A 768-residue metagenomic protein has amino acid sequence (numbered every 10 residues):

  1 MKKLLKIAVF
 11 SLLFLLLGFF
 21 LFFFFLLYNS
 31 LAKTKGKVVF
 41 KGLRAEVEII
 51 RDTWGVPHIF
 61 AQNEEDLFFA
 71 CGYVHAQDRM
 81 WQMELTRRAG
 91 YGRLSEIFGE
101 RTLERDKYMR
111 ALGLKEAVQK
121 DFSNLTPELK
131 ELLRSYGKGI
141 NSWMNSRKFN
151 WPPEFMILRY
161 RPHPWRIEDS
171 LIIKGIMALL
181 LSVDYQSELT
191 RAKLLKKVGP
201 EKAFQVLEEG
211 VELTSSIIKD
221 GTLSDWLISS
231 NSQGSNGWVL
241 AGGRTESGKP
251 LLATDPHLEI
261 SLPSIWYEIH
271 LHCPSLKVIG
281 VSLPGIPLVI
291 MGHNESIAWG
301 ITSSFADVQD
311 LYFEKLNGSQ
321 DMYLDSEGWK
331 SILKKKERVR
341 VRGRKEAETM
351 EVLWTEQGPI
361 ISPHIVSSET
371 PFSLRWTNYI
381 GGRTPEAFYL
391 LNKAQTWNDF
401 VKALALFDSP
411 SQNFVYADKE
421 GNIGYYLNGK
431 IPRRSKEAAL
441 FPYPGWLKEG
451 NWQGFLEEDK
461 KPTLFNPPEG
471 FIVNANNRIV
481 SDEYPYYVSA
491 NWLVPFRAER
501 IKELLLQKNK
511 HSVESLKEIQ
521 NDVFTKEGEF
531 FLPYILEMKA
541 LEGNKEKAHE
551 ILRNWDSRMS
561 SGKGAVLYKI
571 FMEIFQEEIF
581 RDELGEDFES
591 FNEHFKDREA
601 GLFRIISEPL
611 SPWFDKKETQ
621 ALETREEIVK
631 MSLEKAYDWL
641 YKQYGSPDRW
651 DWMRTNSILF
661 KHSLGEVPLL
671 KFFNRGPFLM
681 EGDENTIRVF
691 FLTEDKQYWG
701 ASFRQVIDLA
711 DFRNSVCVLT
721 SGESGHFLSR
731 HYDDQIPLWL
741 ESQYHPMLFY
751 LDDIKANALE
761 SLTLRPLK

Functional and structural regions predicted by a protein language model:
M1-L17: N-terminal Sec-pathway targeting helices
F23-L262, G280, L288: Substrate-recognition/specificity elements adjacent to catalytic centers across diverse enzyme folds
D66-F98, G300-E351, E449-R497, K508-S512: Gly/Pro-rich active-site capping loops and adjacent beta-alpha segments that organize cofactor/substrate pockets
L67-A70, Y108, A117-K130, R375 (+4 more regions): Second-shell loop/turn segments in exported
S232, C273-P284, L288, G292-I297 (+1 more regions): Glycine- and hydrophobic-rich flexible loops that cap the catalytic core of alpha/beta enzyme folds
L406-K508, M559, F575-I579: Hydrophobic alpha-helical segments
Y487, N491-K545, I628-K768: Terminal end segments
F571-R654: Charged, long alpha-helical assembly modules
